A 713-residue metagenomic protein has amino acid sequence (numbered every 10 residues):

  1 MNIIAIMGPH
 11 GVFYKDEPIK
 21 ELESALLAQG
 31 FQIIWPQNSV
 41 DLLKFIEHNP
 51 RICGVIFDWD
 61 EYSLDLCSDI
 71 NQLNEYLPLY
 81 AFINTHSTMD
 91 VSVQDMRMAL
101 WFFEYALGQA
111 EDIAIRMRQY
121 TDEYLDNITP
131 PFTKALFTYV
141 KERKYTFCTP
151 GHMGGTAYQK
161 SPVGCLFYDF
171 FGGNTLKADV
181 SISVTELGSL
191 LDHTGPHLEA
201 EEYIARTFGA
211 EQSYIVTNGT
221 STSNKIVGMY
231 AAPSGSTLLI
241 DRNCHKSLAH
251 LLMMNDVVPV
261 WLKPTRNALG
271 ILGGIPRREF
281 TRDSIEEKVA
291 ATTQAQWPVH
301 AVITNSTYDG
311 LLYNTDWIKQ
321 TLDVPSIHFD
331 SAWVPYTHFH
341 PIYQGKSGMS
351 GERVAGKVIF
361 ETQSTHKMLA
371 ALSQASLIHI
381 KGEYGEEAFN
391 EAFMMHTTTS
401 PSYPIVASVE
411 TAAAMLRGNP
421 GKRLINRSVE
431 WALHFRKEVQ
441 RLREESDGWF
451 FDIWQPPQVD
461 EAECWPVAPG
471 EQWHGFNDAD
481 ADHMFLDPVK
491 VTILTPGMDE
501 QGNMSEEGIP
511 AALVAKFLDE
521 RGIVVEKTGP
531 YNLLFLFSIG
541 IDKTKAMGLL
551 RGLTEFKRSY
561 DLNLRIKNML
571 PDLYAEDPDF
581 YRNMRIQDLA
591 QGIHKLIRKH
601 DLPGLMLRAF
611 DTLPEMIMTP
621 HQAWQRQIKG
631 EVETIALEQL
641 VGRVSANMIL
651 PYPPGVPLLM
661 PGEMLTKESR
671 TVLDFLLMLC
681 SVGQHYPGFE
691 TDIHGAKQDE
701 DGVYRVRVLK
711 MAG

Functional and structural regions predicted by a protein language model:
M1-I3: Extreme N-terminal starter segment of soluble prokaryotic enzymes
I6, I34-W35, L79-N84, L238: Short, hydrophobic beta-strand segments that form beta-sheet elements in well-ordered domains
H10-V12, D60-E61, F82-M89, G108-Q109 (+2 more regions): Short beta-alpha junction loops
F13-G30, S39-F57, I70-Q72, Y76-L77 (+5 more regions): Non-catalytic terminal extensions of PLP-dependent enzymes
P36-F45, D58, D65-S68, Y76 (+1 more regions): Conserved PLP-enzyme active-site core in the AAT-like
V163-M254, V260: Long, structured ligand/cofactor-binding scaffold of large enzymes
Y214-V216, A301-T304, L533-S538: Short glycine-rich or small-residue beta-strand-to-loop segments that form or flank ligand, phosphate, metal/Fe-S
